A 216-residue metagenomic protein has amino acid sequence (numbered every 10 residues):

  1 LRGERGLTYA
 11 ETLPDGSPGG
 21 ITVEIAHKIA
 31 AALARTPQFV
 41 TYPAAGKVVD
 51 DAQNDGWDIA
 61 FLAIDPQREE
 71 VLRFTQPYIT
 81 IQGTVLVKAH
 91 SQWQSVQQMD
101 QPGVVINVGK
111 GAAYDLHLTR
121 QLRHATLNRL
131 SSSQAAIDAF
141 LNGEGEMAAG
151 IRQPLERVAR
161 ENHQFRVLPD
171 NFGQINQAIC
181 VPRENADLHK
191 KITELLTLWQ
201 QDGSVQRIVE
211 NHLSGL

Functional and structural regions predicted by a protein language model:
L1-A63, R68-E70, R129: Extracytoplasmic small-molecule ligand-binding "clamshell" domains of the periplasmic binding protein/Venus flytrap
L1-G3, Q97-Y114, T126: Short loop->beta-strand "edge-of-pocket" segments that line small-molecule binding or catalytic clefts across diverse
G3-E4, T80-V87, R152, E156-W199 (+1 more regions): Periplasmic-binding protein-like
E4, G20, E24, A34 (+8 more regions): Extracytoplasmic
G20-A32, H90, Q94-Q97, A112 (+1 more regions): Extended ligand-binding regions for polar small-molecule ligands
G46, A63-V71, H117-R120, L141-G173: A ligand-binding cleft/hinge motif common to bilobed small-molecule-binding domains
G56-W57, V104, G145: Short, high-confidence coil segments that cap the C-terminus of an alpha-helix and link into the following beta-strand
Y78, V87-I106: Flexible hinge/capping segments at coil-to-helix
